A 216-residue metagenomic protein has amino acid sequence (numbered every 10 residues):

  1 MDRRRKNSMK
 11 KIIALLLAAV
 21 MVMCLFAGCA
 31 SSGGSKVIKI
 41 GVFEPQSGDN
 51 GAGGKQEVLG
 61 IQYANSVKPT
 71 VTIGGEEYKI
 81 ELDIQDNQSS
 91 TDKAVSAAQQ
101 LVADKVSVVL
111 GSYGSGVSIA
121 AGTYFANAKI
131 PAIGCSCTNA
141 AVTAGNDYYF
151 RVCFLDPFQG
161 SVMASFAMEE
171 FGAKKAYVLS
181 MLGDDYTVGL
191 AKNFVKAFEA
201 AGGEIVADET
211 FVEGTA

Functional and structural regions predicted by a protein language model:
M1-K39, T70-E76, A103: Short, low-complexity disordered leader/linker segments with a strong preference for bacterial N-terminal type II
S35-V37, A52-E57, V71-T143, V152 (+1 more regions): Beta-alpha junction/loop-to-helix N-cap segments that form part of ligand/metal-binding clefts
K36-V58, N65, S112, K175-M181: Short beta-strand segments enriched in small/hydrophobic residues
G60-Y63, K93-A97, Q159-M163: Well-ordered alpha-helical segments embedded in enzymatic catalytic cores
Q62, S66-T70, Q99-S107, G122-I130 (+2 more regions): Sec-exported extracytoplasmic/periplasmic mature domains
Y149-T210: An alpha-beta-alpha
